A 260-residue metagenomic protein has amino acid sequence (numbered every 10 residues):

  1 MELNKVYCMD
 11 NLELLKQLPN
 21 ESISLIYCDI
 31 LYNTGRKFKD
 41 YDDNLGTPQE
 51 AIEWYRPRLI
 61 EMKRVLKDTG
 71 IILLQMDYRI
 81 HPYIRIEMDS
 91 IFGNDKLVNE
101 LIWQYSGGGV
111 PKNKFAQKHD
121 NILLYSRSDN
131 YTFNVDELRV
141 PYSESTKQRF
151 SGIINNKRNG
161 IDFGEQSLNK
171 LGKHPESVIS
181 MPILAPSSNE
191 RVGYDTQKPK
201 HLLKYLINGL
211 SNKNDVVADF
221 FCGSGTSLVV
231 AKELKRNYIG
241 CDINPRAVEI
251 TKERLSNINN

Functional and structural regions predicted by a protein language model:
M1-N260: Core catalytic lobe of class I
